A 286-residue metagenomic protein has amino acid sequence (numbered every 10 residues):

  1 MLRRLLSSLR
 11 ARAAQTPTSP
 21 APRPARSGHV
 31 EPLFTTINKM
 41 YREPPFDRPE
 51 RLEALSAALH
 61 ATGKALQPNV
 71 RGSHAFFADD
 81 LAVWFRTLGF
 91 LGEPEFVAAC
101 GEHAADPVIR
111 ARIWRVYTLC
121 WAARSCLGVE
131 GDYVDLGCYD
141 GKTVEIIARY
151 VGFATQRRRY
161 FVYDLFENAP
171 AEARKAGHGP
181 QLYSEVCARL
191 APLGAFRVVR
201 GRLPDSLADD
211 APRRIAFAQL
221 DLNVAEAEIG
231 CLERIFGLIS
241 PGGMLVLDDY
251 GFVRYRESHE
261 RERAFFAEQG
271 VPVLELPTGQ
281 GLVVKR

Functional and structural regions predicted by a protein language model:
M1-P68: Boundary detector for helix-to-coil junctions that initiate low-complexity/charged tails
S7-S8, S19, S27, S56 (+6 more regions): Generic serine detector
F34-R48, G63-E130, K142: Class I SAM-dependent methyltransferase Rossmann-like catalytic core, especially the SAM/SAH-binding loop
L81-R110, E130-R286: S-adenosylmethionine/decaboxylated-SAM
